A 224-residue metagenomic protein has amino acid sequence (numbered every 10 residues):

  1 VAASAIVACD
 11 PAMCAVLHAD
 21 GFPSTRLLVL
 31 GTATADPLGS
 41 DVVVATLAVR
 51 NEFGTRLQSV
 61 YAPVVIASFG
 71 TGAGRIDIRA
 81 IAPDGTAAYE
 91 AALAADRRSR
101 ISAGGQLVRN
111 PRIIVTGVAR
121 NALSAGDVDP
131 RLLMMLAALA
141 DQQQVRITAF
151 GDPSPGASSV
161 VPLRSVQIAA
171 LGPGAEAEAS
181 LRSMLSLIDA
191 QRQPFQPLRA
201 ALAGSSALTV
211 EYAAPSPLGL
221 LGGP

Functional and structural regions predicted by a protein language model:
V1-A12, L17-L27: Extracytoplasmic
A2, P37-L38: Structured loop/turn residues at beta-strand edges in well-structured enzyme cores
M13, T32-A33, A48-V49: Short beta->alpha connector loops
A15-F22, D36-P37, F53-L57: Short loop/helix-cap segments at secondary-structure boundaries that form the rim of catalytic
L28-P37: Short acidic low-complexity segments
S40-P224: Aromatic/acidic, Gly/Pro-rich catalytic loop(s) in extracytoplasmic/lumenal soluble domains of multi-pass membrane
